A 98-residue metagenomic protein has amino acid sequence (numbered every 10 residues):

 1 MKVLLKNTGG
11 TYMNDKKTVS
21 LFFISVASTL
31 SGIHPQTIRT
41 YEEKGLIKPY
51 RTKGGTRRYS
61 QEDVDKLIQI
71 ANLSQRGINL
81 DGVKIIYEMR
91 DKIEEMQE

Functional and structural regions predicted by a protein language model:
K2-T29, K48-P49, Q61-E98: Arg/Lys-rich, alpha-helical DNA-contact motif
H34-T37: Short coil turns linking two alpha-helices in DNA-binding domains
Y41, Y59: Conserved active-site tyrosine of GNAT-family acetyltransferases
G45: Glycine-centered, phosphate/nucleic-acid-interacting loop/turn motifs that mediate DNA/RNA or nucleotide
R51-R57: Short, Lys/Arg-rich nucleic-acid/phosphate-binding segment
